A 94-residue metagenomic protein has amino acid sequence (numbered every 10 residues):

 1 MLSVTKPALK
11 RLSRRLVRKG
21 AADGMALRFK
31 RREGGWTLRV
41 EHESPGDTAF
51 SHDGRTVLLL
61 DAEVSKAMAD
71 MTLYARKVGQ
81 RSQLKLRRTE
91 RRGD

Functional and structural regions predicted by a protein language model:
M1-K19: Long, hydrophobic N-terminal alpha-helical segment
L2, T48, K66: Flexible, active-site-adjacent loop/turn segments at secondary-structure boundaries
K6, E43-P45, R92-G93: A domain-level signal for the structural core that forms small-molecule/cofactor-binding pockets and catalytic centers
R14-L27, L60-D61: Short, low-complexity, intrinsically disordered N-terminal segments
R18-G20, E41, V64, K77: Sterically constrained small-residue positions within well-ordered secondary structures of folded domains
A22-D53: Short, structured protein-protein interaction patches enriched in aromatics and acidic/basic residues, typified by
L59-L60, V64-D94: C-terminal structural segments of small proteins and small subunits
